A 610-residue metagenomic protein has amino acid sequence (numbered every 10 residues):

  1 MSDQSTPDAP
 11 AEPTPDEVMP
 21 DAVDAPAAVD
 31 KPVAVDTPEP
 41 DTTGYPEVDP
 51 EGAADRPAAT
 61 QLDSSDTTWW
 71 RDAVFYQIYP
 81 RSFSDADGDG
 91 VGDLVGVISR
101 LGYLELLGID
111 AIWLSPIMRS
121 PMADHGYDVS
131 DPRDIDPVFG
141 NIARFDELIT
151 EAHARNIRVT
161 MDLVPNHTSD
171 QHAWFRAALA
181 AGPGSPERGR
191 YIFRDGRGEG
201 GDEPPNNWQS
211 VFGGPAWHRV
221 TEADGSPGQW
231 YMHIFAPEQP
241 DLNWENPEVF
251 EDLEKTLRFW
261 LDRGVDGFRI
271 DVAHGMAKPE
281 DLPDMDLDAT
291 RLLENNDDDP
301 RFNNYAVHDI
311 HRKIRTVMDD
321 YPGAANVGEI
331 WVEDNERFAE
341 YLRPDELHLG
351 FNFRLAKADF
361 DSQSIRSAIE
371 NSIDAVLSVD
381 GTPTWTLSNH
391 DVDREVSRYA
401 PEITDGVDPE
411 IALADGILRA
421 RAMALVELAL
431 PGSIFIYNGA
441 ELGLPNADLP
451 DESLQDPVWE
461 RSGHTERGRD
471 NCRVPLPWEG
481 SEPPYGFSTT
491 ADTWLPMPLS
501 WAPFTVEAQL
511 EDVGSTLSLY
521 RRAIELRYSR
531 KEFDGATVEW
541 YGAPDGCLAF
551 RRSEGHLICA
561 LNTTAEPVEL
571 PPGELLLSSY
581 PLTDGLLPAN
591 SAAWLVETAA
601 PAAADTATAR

Functional and structural regions predicted by a protein language model:
S2-P26, D30-P32, D36-E574, S578-R610: Active-site and adjacent substrate-binding regions of carbohydrate-active enzymes
